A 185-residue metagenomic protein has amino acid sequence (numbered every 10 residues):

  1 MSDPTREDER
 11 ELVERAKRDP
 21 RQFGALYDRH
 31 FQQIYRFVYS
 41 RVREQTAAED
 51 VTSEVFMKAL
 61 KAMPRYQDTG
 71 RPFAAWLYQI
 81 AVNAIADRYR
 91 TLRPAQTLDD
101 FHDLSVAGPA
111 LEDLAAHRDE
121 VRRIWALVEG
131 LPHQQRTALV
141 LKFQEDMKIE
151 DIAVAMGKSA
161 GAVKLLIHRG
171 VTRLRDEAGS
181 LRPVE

Functional and structural regions predicted by a protein language model:
T5-R6, D87, A95-V121: Internal acidic/polar
V13-R36, L60: A short, charge-rich alpha-helical start-of-domain segment used by transcription regulators
Y27, Y35, Q45-A62: Conserved RNAP core-binding helix
R29-Q32, S40-R43, V140-M147: Short helix-capping/turn signature of helix-turn-helix
D50-M57, R71-N83: Structural recognition of an alpha-helix C-terminal capping motif at a helix-to-coil junction
V55, I80, L139, I152-A153 (+1 more regions): Hydrophobic positions on the alpha-helical face of helix-turn-helix-like DNA-binding modules
K61-D68, Q79-D99, H117: Arg/Lys-rich amphipathic alpha helix in sigma70-family domain 2
A86, Q135, Q144, I149-R182: DNA-recognition helix of helix-turn-helix
